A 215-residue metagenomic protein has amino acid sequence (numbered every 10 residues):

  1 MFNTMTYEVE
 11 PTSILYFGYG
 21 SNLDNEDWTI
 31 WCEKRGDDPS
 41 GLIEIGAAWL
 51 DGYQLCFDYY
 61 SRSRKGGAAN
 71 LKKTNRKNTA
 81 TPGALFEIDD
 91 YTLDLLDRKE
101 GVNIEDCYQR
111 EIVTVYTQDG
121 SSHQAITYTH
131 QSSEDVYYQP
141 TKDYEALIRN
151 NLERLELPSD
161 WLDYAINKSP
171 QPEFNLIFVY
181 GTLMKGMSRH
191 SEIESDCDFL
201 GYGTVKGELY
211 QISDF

Functional and structural regions predicted by a protein language model:
F2-F215: A glycine-rich, hydrophobic/aromatic-adjacent loop/helix-cap motif
